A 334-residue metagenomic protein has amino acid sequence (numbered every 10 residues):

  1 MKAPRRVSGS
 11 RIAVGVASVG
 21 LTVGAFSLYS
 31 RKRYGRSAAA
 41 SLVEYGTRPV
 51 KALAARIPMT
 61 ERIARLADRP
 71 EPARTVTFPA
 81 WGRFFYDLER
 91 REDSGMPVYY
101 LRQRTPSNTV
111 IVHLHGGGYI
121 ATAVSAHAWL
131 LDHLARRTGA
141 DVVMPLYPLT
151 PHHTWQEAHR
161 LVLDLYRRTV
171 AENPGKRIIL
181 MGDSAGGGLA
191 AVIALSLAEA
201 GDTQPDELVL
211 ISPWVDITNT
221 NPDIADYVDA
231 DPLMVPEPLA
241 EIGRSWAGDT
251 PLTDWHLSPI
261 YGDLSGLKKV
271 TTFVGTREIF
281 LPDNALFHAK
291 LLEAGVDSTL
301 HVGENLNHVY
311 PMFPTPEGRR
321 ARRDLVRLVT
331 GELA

Functional and structural regions predicted by a protein language model:
M1-L101: A glycine/proline-hinged amphipathic helix-loop "lid/cap" segment that gates access to hydrophobic ligand pockets
P4, L21-R33, G95-Y99, T105-A334: Alpha/beta-hydrolase superfamily serine-hydrolase fold, recognizing
